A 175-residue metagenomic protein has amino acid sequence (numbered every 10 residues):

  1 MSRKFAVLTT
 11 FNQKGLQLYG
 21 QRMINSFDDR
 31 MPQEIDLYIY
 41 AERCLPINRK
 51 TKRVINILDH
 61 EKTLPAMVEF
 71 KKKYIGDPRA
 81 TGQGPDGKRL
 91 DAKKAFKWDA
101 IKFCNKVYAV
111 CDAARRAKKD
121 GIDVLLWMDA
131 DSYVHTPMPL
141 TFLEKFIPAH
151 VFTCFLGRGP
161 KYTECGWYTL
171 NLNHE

Functional and structural regions predicted by a protein language model:
M1-A92, R115-G121, L172: N-terminal anchoring/stem segment of glycosyltransferases
L8-N12, Y40-E42, N105, M128-A130 (+1 more regions): Short His-Asn-centered micro-motif
L16, P46-R49, V134-P137, F142-L143 (+1 more regions): Short catalytic/ligand-binding loop motif for oxyanion handling, primarily in non-cytosolic enzymes, centered on
Y74, V124-M128, T163: Viral RNA-dependent RNA polymerase
A95: Short acidic-hydrophobic catalytic motif
W98, K102-C154: GT-A fold catalytic core of metal-dependent nucleotide-sugar glycosyltransferases, centered on the diacidic
L143-N171: Short beta-strand-to-loop element that shapes/binds the nucleotide-sugar donor at the catalytic cleft/hinge
E175: A conserved mid-domain beta-alpha-beta active-site/ligand-binding segment of alpha/beta enzyme cores
